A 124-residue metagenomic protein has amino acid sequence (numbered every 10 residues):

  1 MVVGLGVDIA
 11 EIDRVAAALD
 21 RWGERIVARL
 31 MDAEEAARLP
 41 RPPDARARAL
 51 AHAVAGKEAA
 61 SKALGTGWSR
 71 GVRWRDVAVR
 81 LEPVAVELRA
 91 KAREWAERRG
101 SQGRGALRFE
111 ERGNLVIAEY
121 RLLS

Functional and structural regions predicted by a protein language model:
M1-S124: Core catalytic alpha/beta fold that binds nucleotide/phospho-ligands
